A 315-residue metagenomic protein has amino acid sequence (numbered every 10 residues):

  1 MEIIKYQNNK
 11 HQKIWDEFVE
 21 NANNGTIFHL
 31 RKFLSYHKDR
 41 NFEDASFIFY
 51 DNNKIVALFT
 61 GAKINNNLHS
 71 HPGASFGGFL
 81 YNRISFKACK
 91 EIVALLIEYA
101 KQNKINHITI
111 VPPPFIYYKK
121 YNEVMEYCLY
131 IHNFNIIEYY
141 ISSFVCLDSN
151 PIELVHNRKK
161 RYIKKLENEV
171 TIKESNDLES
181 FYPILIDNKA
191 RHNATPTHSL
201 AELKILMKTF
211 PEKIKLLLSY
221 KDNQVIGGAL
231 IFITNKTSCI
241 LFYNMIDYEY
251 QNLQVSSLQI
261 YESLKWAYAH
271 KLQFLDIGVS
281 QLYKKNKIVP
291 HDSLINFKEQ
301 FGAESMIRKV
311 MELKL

Functional and structural regions predicted by a protein language model:
E2-N52, V56-N67, P112-Y250: A conserved beta-strand-loop-helix scaffold within acyl/acetyltransferase catalytic domains
I48, L58-F59, A74, S85-I97 (+1 more regions): Aromatic (often tryptophan-rich) hydrophobic motifs at membrane interfaces
I55, G73, K104, I136-Y139 (+1 more regions): A short, structural micro-pattern
N66-S70, K101-I108, E138: Short, flexible active-site-proximal loops enriched in glycine and acidic residues
H71-I84, N106-V111: Glycine-/proline-rich flexible loop or hinge segments
F79, K119-Y121, S280-Y283: Short, flexible, glycine-rich and Lys/Arg-enriched loop motifs at helix boundaries that contact anionic partners
N82-K87, N150-I152: Short, polar/flexible loop-turn hinges at active-site or ligand-entry regions and domain interfaces
N103-F115, Y268-V279: Conserved GNAT acetyl-CoA-binding A-motif
